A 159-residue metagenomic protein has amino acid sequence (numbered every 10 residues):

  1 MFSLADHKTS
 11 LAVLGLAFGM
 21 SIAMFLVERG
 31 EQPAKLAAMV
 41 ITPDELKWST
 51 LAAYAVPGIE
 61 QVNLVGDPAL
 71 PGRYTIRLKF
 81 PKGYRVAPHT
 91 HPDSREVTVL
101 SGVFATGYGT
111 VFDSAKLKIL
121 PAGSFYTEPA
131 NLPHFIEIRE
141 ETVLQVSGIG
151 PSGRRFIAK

Functional and structural regions predicted by a protein language model:
S3-L14: Bacterial N-terminal signal peptides that target proteins for export
V13-A23: Bacterial N-terminal signal peptides
R29-Y74, K159: A short, N-terminal "cap"/entry segment at the start of jelly-roll beta-barrel domains of the cupin/DSBH fold
M39, A115, F135-K159: Double-stranded beta-helix
E60-V65, I76-P88, D113: N-terminal post-signal-peptidase region of extra-cytosolic proteins
P81-Y84, T90-V111: Glycine- and acidic-residue-biased ligand/ion/polar-headgroup-sensing regions
V86-P88, T106-G107, E128-P129, P133-R139: Short beta-strand His + acidic residue motifs that chelate non-heme Fe in jelly-roll/DSBH and cupin folds
F104, T110-N131: Short acidic-glycine-tyrosine-enriched beta hairpin
